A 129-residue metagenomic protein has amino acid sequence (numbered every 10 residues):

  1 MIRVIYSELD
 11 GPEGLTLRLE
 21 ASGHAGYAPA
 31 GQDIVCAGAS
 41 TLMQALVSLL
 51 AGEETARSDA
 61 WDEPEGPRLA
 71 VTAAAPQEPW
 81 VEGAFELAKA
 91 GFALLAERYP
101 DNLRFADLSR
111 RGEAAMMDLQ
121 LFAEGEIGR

Functional and structural regions predicted by a protein language model:
M1-Q32, Q44-R129: N-terminal intrinsically disordered, cationic/polar leader segments that include organellar targeting peptides
A37-A45: Short amphipathic alpha-helical face segments that pack within enzyme cores and frequently flank/anchor catalytic
